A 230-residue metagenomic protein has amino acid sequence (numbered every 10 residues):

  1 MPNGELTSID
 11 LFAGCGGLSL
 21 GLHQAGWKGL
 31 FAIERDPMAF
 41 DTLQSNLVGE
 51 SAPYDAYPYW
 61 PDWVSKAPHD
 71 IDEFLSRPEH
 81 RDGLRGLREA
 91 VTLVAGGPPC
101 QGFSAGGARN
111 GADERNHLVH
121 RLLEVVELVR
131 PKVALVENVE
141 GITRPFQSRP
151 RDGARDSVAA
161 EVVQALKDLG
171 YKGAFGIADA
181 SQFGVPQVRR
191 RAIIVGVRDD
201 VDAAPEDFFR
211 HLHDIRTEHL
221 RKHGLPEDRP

Functional and structural regions predicted by a protein language model:
T7-I9: Conserved beta-strand elements of the Class I
L11-C15: Class I SAM-dependent methyltransferase "Motif I" SAM/SAH-binding loop
G16-L20: Glycine-rich SAM-binding Motif I of class I
G21-K28, N46: A short, Lys/Arg-enriched amphipathic alpha-helix followed by its capping loop at the start of a domain
F31-P37, E137-G141: Conserved acidic E/D residue at the C-terminus of a beta-strand in Rossmann-like folds
M38-T42, L118: Conserved short alpha-helix immediately C-terminal to the canonical SAM/SAH-binding motif I of Rossmann-like
D41-G86: S-adenosyl-L-methionine
R77-V91, F103-P230: Class I S-adenosyl-L-methionine
